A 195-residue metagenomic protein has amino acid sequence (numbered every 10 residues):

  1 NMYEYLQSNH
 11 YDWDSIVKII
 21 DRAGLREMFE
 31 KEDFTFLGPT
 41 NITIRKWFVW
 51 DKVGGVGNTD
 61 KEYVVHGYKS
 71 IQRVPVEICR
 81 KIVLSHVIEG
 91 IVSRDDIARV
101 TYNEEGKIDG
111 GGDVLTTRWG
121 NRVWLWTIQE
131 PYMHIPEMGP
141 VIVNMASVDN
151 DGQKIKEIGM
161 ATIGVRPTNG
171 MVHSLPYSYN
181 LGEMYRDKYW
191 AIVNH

Functional and structural regions predicted by a protein language model:
N1-G57, H195: Acidic/polar, low-complexity intrinsically disordered N-terminal segments immediately downstream of a Sec signal
F29-E30, P75, R166-P167: Extracellular/periplasmic catalytic domains that process cell-envelope and extracellular macromolecules
L37-I42, H86, L175-Y179: Active-site-proximal beta-strand/loop segments in catalytic clefts of secreted hydrolases
F48, V83, Y185-D187: Short conserved micro-motifs at the rims of enzyme active sites and ligand-binding pockets
V56-G159, H195: Aromatic/histidine-rich interaction motifs
G164-S178: Short, structured beta-strand segments at or near domain termini in extracellular proteins/domains
P176-H195: Short, low-complexity, Pro/Ser/Thr/Gly-rich segments in the mature regions of secreted, periplasmic
